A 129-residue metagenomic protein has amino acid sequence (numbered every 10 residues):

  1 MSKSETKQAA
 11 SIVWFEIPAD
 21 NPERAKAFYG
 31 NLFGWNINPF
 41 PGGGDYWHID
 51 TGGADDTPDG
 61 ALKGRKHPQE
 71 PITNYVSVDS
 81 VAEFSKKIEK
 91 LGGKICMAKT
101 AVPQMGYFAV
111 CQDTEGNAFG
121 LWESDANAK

Functional and structural regions predicted by a protein language model:
M1-K26, P71-N74, S124-K129: N-terminal beta-strand motif that seeds the catalytic metal site of vicinal oxygen chelate
A9-T57: Core segments of cupin and vicinal oxygen chelate
I12-D20, G64-K90, Y107-Q112: Vicinal oxygen chelate
A25-Y29, I88, G116: Conserved active-site tyrosine of GNAT-family acetyltransferases
N36-G42, K99-V102, A126-K129: Conserved catalytic-core motifs of GNAT/GCN5-like acyltransferases
G42-Y46, P68-E70, V102-Y107: Short acidic/glycine-enriched loop/turn segments that link adjacent beta-strands
I49-A54, C111-T114, S124: Active-site beta-strand termini and strand-to-loop segments that position acidic
